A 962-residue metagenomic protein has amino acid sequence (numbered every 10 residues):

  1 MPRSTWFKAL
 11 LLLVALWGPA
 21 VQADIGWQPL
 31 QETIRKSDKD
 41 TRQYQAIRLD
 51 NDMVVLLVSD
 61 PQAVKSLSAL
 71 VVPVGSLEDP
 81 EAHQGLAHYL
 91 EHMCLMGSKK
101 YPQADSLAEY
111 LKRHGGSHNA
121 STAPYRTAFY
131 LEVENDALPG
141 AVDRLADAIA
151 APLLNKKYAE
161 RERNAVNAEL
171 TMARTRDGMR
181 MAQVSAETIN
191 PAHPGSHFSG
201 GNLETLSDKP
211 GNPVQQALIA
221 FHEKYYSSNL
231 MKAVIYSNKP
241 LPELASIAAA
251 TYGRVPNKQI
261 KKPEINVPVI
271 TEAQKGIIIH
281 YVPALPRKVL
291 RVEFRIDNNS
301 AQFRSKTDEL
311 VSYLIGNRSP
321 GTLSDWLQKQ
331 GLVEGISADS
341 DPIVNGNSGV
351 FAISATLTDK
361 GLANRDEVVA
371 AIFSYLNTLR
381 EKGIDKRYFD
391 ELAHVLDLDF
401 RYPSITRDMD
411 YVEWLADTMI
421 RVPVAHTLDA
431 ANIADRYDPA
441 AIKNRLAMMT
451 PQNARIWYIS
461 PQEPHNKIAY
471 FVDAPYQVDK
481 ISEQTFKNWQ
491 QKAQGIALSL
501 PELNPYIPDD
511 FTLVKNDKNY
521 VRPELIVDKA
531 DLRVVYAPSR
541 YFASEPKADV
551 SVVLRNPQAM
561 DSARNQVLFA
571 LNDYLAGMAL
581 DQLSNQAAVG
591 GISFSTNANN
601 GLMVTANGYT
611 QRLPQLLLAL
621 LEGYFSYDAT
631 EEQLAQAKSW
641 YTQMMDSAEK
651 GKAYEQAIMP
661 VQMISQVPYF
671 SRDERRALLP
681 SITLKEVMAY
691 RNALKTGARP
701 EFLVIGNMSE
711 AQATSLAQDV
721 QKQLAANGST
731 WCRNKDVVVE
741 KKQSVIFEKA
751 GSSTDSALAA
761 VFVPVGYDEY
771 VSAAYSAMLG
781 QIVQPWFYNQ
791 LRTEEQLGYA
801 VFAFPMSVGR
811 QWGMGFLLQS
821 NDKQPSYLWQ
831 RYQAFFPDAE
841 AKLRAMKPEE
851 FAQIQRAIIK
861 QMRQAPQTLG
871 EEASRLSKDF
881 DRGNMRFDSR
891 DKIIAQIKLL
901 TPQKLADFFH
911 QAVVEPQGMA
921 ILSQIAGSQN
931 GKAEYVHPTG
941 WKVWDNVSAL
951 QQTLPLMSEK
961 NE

Functional and structural regions predicted by a protein language model:
M1-L10: Bacterial N-terminal signal peptides that target proteins for export
A15-A20: N-terminal signal peptide c-region/cleavage motif recognized by signal peptidases
D24-L30, V234, R387-Y541, K652 (+5 more regions): C-terminal regions of mature proteins
S37-L67: Mature N-terminal segment immediately following signal peptide/propeptide cleavage in secreted/periplasmic
V58, A63-D79, G85-Y89, Q103-A148 (+11 more regions): M16 family metallopeptidases and their MPP-like homologs
R163-T171, D177-S228, Y236-A249, P256-N266 (+3 more regions): Hydrophobic, small-residue-rich alpha-helical packing segments that form membrane-like cores
A245-K261, L716-W731: Glycine-centered hinge/linker elements that transmit conformational signals in sensory and ligand-binding systems
L290-F294, N298-I315, G321: Extended catalytic-interface subdomain
